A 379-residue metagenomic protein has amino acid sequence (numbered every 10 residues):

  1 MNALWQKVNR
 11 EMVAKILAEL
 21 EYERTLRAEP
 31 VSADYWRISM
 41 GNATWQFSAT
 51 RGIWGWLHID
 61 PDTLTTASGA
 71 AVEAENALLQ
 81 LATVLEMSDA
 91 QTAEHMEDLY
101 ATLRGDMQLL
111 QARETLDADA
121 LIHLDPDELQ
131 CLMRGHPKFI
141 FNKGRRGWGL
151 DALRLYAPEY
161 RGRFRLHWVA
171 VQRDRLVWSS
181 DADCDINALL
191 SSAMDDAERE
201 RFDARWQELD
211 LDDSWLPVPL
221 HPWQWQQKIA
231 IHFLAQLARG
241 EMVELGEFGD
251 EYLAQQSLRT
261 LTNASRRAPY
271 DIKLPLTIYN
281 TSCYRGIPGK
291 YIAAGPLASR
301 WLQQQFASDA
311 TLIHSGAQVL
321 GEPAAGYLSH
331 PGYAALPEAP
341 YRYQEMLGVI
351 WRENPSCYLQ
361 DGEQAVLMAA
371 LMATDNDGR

Functional and structural regions predicted by a protein language model:
M1-G378: Nucleotide/phosphate-binding site architecture used for ATP/NTP-dependent chemistry
